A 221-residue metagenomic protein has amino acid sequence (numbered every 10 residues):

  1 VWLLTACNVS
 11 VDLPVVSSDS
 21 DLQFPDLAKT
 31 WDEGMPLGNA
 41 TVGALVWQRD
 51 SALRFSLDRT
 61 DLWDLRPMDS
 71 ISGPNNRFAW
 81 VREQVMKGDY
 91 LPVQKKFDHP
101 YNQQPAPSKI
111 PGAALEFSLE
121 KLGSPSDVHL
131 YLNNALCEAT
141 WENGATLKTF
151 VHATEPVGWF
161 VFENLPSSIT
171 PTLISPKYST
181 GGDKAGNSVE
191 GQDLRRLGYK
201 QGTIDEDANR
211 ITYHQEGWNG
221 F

Functional and structural regions predicted by a protein language model:
L4-A6: C-terminal motif of bacterial Sec signal peptides marking the signal peptidase cleavage site
V11-F221: Aromatic-residue-lined binding/catalytic grooves and analogous aromatic/hydrophobic interfacial grooves in multimeric
